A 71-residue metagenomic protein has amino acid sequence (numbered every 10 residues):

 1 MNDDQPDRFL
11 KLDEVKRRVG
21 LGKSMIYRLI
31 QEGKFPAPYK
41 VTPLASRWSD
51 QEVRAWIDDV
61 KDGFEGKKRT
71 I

Functional and structural regions predicted by a protein language model:
M1-M25, E32, Q51-E52, D58-D62: Polyanion-binding surface elements
E32-Y39: Short, solvent-exposed alpha-helical "recognition" segments
K34, R47-W48: Short secondary-structure boundary/hinge segments and terminal tails
Y39-A45: Short Lys/Arg-enriched helix C-cap and helix-to-coil transition segments that create basic nucleic-acid-contact patches
F64-I71: Short, charged recognition helix plus adjacent turn of helix-turn-helix-like nucleic-acid-binding domains
